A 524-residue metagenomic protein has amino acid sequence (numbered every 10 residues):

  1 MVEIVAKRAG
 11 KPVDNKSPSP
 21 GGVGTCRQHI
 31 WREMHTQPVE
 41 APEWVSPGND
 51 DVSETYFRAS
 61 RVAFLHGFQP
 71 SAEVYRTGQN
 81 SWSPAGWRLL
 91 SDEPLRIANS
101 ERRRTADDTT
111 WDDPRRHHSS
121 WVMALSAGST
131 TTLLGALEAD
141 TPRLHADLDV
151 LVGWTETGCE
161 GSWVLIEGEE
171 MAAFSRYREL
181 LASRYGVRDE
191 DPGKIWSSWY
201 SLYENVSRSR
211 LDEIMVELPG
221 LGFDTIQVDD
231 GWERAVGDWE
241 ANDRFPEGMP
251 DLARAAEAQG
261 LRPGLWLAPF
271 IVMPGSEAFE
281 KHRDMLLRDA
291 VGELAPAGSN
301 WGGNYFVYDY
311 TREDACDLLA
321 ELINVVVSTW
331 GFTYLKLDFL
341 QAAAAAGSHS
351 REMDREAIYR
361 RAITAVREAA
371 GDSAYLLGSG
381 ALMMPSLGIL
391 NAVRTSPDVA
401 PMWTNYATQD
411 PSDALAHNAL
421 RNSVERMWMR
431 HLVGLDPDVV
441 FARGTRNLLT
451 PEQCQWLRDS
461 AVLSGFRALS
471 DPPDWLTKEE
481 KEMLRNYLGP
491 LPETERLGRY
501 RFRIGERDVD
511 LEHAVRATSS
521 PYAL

Functional and structural regions predicted by a protein language model:
V2-L180: N-terminal accessory beta-strand-rich subdomains and adjacent acidic, glycine-rich linkers that precede catalytic cores
D191-K194, G222-D224, Q259-L261, G331-T333 (+1 more regions): Short, well-ordered coil/turn segments that N-cap beta-strands
K194-W196, V228, P263-L265, L335-L337 (+1 more regions): Hydrophobic faces of well-ordered beta-strands that scaffold small-molecule active sites in alpha/beta enzyme cores
S201-L287, D317-L318, A357-R361: Aromatic- and glycine-enriched glycan-recognition loops and surfaces that form the carbohydrate-binding subsites
G222-W232, L319-S348: Active-site groove signature of glycoside hydrolases
P246-M249, H282-G298, S396-P411: Acidic, His- and aromatic-enriched active-site or binding-groove loops in soluble protein domains that engage sugars
P269-V326: Active-site-adjacent "subsite" loops/lids of carbohydrate-active enzymes
R355, R360-L524: Active-site-proximal substrate-binding groove within the catalytic cores of carbohydrate-active enzymes
